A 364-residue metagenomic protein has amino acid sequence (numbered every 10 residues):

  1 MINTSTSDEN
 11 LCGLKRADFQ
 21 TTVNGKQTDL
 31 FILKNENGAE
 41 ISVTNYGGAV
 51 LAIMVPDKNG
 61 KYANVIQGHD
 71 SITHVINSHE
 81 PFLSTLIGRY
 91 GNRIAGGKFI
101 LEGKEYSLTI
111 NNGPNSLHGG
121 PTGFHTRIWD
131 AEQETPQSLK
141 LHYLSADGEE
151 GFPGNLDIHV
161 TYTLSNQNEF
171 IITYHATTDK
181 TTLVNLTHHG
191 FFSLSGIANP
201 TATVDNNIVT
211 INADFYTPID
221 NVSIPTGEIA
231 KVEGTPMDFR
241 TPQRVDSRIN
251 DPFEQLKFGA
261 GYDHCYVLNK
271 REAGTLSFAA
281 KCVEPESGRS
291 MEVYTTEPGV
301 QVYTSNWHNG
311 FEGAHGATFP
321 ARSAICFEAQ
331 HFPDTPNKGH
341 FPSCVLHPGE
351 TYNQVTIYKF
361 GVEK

Functional and structural regions predicted by a protein language model:
I2-K364: An exposed, glycine/acidic-rich loop-and-rim segment of catalytic or binding clefts
